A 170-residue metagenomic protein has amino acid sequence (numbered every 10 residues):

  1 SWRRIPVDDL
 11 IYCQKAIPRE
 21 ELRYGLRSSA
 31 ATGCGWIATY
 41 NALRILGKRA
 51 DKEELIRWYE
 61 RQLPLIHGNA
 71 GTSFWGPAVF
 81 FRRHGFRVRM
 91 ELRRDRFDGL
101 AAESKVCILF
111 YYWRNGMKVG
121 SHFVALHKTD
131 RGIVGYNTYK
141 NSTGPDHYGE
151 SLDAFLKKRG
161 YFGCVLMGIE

Functional and structural regions predicted by a protein language model:
S1-I66: Active-site-adjacent structural segments surrounding the nucleophilic cysteine of cysteine proteases and isopeptidases
L10-C13, H127-E170: Noncatalytic regulatory segments and standalone regulatory/sensor domains
W36, A70-F74, R159: A structural signal for well-ordered alpha-helical scaffolds and beta->alpha junctions
Y40, W113, Y139: Residue-level signal for short, function-critical loop segments
I66-D95: Helix-adjacent hinge/juxtasegments
L92-Y136, I169: Active-site-adjacent substructure of cysteine-protease-like catalytic cores
